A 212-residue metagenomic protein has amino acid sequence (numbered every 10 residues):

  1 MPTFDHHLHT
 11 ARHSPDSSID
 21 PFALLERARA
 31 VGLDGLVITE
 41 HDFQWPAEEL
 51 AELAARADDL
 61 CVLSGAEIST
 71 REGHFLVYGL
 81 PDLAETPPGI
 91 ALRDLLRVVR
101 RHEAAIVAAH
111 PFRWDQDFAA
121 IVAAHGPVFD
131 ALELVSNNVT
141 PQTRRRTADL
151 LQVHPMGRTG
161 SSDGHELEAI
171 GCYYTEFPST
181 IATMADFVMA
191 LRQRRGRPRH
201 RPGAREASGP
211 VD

Functional and structural regions predicted by a protein language model:
M1-P15, D20-F22, E26, E48 (+5 more regions): Charged catalytic cores and adjacent phosphate/nucleic-acid-binding surfaces used for phosphate/nucleic-acid chemistry
D5, L24-W45, A105-V107: Divalent metal-dependent hydrolysis catalytic cores, especially in the metallo-beta-lactamase
L33, L60, A104, M156: Short glycine/serine/threonine/alanine-rich loop segments
H41, P111, N137: Flexible loop residues that form catalytic and substrate-binding hotspots at small-molecule/glycan-binding clefts
W45, I90, Q142: Short, conserved clusters of charged catalytic residues that mark active-site and nucleotide-handling motifs
P87-D94: Flexible hinge/capping segments at coil-to-helix
A104-D115: Aromatic-lined carbohydrate-recognition surfaces of secreted/lumenal glycan-active proteins
